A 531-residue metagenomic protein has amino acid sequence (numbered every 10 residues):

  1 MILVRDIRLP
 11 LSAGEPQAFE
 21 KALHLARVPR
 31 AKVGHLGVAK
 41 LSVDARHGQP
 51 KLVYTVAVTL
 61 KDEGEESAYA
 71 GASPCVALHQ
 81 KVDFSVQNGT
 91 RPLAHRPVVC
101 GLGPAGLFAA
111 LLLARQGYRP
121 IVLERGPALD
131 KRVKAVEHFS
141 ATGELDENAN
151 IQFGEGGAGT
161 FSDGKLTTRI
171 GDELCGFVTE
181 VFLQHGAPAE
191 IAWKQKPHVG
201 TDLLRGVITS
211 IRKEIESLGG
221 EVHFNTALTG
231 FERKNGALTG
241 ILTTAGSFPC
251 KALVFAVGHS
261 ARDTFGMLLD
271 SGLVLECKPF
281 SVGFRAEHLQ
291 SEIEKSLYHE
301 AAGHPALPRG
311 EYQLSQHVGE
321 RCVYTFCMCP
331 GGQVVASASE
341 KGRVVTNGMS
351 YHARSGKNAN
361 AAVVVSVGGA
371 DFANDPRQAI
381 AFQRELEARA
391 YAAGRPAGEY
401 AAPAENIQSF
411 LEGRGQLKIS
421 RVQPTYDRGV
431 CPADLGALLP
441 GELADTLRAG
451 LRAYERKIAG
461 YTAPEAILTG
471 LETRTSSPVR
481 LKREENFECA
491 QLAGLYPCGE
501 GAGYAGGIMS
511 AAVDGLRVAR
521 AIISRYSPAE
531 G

Functional and structural regions predicted by a protein language model:
M1-P50, V56-H185, A189-G531: Residues forming the flavin
